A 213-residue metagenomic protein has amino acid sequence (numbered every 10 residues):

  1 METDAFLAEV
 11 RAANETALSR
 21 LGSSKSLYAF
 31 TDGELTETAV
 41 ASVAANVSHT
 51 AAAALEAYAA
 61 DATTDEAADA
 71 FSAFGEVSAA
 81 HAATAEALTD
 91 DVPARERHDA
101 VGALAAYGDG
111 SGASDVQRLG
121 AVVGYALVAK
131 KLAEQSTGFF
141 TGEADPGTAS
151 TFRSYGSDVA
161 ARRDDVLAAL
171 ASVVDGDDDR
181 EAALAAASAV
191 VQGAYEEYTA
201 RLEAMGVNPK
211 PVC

Functional and structural regions predicted by a protein language model:
E2-C213: Non-heme di-metal
